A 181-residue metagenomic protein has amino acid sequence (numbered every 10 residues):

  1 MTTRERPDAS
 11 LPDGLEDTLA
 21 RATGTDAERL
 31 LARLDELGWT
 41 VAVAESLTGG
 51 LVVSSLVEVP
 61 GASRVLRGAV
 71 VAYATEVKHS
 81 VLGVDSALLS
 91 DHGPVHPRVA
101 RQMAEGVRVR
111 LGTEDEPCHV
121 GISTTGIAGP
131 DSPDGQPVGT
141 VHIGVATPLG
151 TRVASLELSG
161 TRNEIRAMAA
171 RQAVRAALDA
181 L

Functional and structural regions predicted by a protein language model:
T2-L181: Short alpha-helical segments enriched in small residues
